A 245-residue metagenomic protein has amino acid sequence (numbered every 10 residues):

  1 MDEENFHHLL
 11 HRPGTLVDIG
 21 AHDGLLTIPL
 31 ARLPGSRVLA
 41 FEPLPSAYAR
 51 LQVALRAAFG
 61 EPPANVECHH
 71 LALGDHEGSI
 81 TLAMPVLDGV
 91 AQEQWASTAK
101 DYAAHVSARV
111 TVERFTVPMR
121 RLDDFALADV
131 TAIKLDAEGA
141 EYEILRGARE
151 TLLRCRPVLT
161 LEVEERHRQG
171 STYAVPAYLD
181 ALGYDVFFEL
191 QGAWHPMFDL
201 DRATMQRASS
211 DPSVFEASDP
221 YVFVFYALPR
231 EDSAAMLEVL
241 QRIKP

Functional and structural regions predicted by a protein language model:
M1-P245: Phosphate/nucleotide-binding beta-alpha loop and adjacent structural elements of enzyme active sites
